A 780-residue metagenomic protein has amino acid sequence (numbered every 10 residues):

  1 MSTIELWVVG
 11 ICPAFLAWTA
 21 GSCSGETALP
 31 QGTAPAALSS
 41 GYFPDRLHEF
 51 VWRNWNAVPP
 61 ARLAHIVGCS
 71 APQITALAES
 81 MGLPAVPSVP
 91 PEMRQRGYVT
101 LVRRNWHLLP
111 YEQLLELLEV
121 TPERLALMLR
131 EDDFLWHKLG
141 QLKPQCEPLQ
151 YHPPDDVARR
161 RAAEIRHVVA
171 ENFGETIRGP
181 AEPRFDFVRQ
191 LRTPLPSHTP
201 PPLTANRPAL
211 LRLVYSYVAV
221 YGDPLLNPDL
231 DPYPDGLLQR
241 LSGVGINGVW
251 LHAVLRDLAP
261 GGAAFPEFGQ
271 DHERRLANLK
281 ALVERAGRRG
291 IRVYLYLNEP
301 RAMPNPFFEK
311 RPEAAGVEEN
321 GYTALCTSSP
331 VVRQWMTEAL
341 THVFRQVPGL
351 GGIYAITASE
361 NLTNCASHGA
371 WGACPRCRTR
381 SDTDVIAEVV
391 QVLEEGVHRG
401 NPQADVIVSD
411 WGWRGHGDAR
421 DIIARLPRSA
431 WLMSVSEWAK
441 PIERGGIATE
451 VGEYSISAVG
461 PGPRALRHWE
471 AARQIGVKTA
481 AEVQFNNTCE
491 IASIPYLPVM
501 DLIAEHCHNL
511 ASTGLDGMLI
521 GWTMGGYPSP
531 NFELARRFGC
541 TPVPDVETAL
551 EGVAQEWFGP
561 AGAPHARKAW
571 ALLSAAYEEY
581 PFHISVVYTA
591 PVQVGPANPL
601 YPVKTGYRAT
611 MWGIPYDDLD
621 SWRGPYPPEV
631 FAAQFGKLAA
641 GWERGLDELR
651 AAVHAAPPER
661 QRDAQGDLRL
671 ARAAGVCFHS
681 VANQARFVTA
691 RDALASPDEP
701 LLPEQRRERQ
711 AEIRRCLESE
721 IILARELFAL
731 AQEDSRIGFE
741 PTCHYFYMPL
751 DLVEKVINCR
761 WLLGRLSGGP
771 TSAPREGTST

Functional and structural regions predicted by a protein language model:
M1-T3: N-terminal secretory signal peptides that target proteins for export/translocation
E5-W18: Bacterial N-terminal signal peptides
F15-A28: Bacterial Sec-dependent signal peptides at the C-terminal "C-region" and cleavage site
T27-L203: Long, charge-rich, low-complexity intrinsically disordered regions
L38, V89, L225, Q270-A277 (+6 more regions): Alpha-helix capping and helix-loop boundary segments enriched in small/acidic/polar residues
C69, V120, I246, R289-I291 (+3 more regions): Short glycine/serine/threonine/alanine-rich loop segments
E131, W136-L142, D156-A358, T363-W371 (+4 more regions): Feature activates predominantly on carbohydrate-active enzymes
T199-R207, A219, L230-P234, R345 (+1 more regions): Substrate-binding groove of N-acetylhexosamine-processing glycoside hydrolases
